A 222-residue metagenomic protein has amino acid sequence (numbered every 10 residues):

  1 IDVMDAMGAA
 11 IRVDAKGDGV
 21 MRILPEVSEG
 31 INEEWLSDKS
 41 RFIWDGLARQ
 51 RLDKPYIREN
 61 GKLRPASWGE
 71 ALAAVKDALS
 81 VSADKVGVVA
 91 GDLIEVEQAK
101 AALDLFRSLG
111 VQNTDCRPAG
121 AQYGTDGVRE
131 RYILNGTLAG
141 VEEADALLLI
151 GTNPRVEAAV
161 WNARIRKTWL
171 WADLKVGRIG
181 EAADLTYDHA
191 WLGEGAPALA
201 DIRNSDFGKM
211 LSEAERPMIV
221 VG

Functional and structural regions predicted by a protein language model:
I1-G222: Catalytic alpha/large subunits of respiratory electron-transfer oxidoreductases, centered on bis-MGD molybdoenzymes
